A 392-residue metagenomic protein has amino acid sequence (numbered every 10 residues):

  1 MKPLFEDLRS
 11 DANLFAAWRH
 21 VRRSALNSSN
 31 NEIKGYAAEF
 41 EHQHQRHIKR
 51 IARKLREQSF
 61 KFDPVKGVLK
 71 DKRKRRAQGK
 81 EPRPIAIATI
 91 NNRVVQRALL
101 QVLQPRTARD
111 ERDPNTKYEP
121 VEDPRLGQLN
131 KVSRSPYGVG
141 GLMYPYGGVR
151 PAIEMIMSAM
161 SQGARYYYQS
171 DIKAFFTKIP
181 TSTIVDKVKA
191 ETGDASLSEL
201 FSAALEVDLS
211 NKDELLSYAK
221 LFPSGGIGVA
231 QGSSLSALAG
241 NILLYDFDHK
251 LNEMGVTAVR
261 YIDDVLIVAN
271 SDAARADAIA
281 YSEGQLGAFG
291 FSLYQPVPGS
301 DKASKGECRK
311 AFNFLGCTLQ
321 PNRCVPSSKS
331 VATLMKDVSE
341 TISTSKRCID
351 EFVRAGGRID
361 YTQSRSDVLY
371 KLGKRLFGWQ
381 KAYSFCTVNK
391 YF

Functional and structural regions predicted by a protein language model:
M1-E57: Non-catalytic, polymerase-adjacent accessory regions of viral genome-replication enzymes
N31-A37, D63-Q96, N115-G147, L215-A239: Short, conserved non-catalytic motifs in the polymerase core
V65, R260-D263, P298: Short Gly/Ser/Thr- and Asp/Glu-enriched loop/turn motifs at secondary-structure junctions
T89, R97, K220, S224 (+4 more regions): Right-hand nucleic-acid polymerase module
L100, P105-P180: Active-site-proximal segment of RNA-dependent polymerases
Y146, E154-I262, L266-Q285, G306 (+4 more regions): Conserved polymerase palm-domain catalytic core
F291-V297: Conserved short beta-strand edge segments in small beta-sheet-based binding/regulatory domains
